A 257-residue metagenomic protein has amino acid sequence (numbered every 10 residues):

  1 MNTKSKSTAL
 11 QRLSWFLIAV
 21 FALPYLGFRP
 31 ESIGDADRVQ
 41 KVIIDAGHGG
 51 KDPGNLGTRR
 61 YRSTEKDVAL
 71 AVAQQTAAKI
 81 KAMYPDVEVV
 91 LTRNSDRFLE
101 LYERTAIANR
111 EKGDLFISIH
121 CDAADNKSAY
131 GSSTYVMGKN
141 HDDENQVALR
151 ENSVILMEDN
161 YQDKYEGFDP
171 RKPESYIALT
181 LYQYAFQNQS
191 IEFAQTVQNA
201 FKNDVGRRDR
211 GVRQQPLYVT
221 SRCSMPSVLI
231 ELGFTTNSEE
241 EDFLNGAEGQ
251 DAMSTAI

Functional and structural regions predicted by a protein language model:
T3-F16: Bacterial N-terminal signal peptides that target proteins for export
S14-P24: Bacterial N-terminal signal peptides
S14-W15, F28, F168: Intrinsic structural disorder/low-complexity segments
A22-D37: Bacterial Sec-dependent signal peptides at the C-terminal "C-region" and cleavage site
G34-K41, T58-R59, S63, D67-A256: Active-site-proximal helix/loop segments of hydrolytic enzymes
G47-G50: Short polar catalytic/cofactor-binding loops
N55: Gly-rich Lys/Arg/Thr-decorated short loops/hinges at beta-loop-alpha junctions or inter-strand turns that position
